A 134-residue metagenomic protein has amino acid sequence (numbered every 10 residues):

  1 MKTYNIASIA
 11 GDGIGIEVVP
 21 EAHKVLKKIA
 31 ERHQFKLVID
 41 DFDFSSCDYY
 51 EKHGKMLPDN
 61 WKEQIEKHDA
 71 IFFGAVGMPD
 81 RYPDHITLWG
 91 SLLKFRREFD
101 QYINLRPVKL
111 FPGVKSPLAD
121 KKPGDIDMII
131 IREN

Functional and structural regions predicted by a protein language model:
M1-G13, E31, K36-V38, S46-N134: Anion-binding alpha/beta catalytic cores of soluble intermediary-metabolism enzymes, centered on
I14-E21: Glycine- and acidic-residue-enriched helix-capping/strand-helix junction motifs
E21, V25, S91-K94: Alpha-helical scaffold elements adjacent to nucleotide-binding pockets in ATP/GTP-utilizing enzyme cores
H23-H33: Short catalytic helix/loop segments, enriched in acidic residues and glycine and frequently bearing histidine
F42: N-terminal nucleotide/polyanion-binding subdomain common to many enzyme families
